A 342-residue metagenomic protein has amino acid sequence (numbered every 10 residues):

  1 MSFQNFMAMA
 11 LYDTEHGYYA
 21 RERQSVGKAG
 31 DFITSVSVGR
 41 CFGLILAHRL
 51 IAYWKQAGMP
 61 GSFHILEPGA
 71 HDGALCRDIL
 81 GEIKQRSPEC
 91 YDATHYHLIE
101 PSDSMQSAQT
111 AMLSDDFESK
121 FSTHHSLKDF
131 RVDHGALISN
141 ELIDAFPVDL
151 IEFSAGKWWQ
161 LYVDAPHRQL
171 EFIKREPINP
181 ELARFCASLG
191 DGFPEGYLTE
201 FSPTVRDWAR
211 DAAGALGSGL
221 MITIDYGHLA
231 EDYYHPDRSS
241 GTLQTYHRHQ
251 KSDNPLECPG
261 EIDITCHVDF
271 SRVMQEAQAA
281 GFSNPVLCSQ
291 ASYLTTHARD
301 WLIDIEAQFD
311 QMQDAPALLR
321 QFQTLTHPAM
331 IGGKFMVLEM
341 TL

Functional and structural regions predicted by a protein language model:
M1-H134, S292, R320-L342: Rossmann-like AdoMet
Y19, F146-V148, D232: Short helix/loop capping segments that flank catalytic or ligand/cofactor-binding pockets
F42, L137, D225: Conserved RecA-like P-loop NTPase ATPase core
D103, I143, H228: Short, glycine/acidic-enriched loop or turn micro-motifs at the edges of active sites
H134-G135, G219: Conserved acidic residues
A136-R184, P236-Y246: A mobile, often basic/glycine-rich helix-loop segment that functions as the active-site lid/recognition loop
E181-L342: Long, Lys/Arg- and hydrophobic-enriched amphipathic alpha-helices
